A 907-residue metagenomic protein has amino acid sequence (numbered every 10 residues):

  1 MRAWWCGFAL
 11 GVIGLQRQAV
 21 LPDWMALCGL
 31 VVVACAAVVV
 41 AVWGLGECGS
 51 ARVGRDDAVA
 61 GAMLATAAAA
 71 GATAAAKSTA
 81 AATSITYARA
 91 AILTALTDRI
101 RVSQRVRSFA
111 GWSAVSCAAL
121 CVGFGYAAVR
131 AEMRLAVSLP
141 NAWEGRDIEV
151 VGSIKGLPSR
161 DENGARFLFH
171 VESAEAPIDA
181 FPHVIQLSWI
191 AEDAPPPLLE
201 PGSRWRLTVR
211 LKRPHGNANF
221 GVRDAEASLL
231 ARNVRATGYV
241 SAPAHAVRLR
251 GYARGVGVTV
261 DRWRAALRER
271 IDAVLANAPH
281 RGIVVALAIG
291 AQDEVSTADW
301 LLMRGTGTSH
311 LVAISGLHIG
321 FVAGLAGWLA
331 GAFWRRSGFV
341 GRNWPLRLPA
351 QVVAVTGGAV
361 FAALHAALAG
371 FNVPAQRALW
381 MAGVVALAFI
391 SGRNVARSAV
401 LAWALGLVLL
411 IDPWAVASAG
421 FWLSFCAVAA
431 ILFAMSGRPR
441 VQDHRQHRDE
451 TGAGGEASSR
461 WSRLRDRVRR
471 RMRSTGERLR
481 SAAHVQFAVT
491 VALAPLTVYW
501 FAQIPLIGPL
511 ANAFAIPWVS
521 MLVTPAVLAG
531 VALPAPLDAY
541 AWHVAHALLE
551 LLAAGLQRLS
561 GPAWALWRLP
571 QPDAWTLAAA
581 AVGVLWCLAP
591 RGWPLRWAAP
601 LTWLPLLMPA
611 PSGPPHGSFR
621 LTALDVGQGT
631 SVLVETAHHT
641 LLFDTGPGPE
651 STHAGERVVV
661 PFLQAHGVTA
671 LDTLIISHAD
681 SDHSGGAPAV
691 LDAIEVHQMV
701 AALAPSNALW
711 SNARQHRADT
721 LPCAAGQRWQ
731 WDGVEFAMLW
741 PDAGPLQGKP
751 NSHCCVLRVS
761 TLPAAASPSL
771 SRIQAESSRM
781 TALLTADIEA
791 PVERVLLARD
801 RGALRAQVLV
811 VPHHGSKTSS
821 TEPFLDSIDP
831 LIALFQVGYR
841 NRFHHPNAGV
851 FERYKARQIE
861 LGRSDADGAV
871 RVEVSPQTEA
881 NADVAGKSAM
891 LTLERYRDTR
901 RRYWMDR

Functional and structural regions predicted by a protein language model:
M1-A75, S84-L139, W143-V150, A330-P349 (+5 more regions): Transmembrane helix-bundle segments that form internal channels/tunnels in multi-pass membrane proteins, characterized
A3, L30-V33, G358, A362 (+4 more regions): Hydrophobic core segments of transmembrane alpha-helices in multi-pass, intramembrane catalytic enzymes
C6, W205-R210, P214, S228-W380 (+4 more regions): Aromatic-rich juxtamembrane segments at the membrane interface
I13, V360-A367, G383-I390, G406-W414 (+3 more regions): Alpha-helical transmembrane segments of multipass membrane proteins
Q18-P22, A366-A375, I390-V395, I411-F421 (+2 more regions): Membrane-interface helix caps and helix-loop-helix hairpins in membrane proteins
W24, R52, S153, A165 (+8 more regions): Non-globular, low-confidence helical/coil segments that flank catalytic cores
G49, D56-D57, L64, A90-L96 (+9 more regions): Membrane-interface helix/helix-cap signal primarily in integral membrane proteins
I319-G341, W380-F389, V428-R438, P525-G530 (+4 more regions): Membrane-interfacial alpha-helical segments at the cytosolic side of multi-pass membrane proteins
